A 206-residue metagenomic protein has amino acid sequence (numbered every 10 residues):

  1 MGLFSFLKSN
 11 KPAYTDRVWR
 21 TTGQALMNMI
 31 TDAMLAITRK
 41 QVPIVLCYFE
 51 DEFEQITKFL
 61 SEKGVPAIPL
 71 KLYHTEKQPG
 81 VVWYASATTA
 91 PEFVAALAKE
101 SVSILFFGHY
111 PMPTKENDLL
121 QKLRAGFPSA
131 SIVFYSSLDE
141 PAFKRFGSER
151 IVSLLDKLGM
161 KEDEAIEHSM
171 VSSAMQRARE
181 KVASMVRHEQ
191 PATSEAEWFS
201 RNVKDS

Functional and structural regions predicted by a protein language model:
M1-A13, E54-K58: Short, compositionally biased "basic patch" segments
S9-V18, S101-G108, F134-Y135, K144 (+1 more regions): Terminal, basic amphipathic appendages of nucleotide-handling enzymes
K11-Y48: Conserved interdomain hinge at the start of the Helicase C-terminal
A36-F59, H168-M175, P191-A192: Conserved strand-helix element at the start of the C-terminal RecA-like helicase core
E52-T57, K63, Y73-P128: SF2 helicase motor core recognition
P66-A87, S131-D139, K161-S172: A generic structural motif
Q121-E167: Conserved segment of the helicase C-terminal RecA-like domain
L154-S206: Non-catalytic, charged low-complexity extensions flanking SF2 helicase motor domains
